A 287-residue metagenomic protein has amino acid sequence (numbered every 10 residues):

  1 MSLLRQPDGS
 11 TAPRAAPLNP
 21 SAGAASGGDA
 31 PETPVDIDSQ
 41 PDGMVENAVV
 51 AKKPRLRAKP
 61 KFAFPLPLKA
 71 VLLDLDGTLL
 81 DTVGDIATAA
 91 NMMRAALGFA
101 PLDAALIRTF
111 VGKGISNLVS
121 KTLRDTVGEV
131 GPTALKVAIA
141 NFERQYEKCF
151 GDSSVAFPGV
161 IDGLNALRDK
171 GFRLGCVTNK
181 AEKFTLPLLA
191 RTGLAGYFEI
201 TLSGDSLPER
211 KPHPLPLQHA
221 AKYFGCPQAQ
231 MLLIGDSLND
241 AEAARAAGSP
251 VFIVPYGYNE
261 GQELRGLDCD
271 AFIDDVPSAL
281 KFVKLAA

Functional and structural regions predicted by a protein language model:
S2-G9, R14-A22, G28-V71, R168 (+2 more regions): Asp-based, Mg2+/Mn2+-dependent phosphohydrolase catalytic module
K59-T109: Active-site neighborhood of HAD-like aspartate-dependent phosphohydrolases
F62, G77, D81, L102-L106 (+10 more regions): Residues at secondary-structure transition points
A87, N91, G112, S116-S120 (+3 more regions): An amphipathic alpha-helix signature
A90, G163-A190: Substrate-recognition element of Asp-dependent hydrolases with the DxDx(T/V) motif
M93-R94, G114-V130, L188, A220-A221: Helix-loop "lid/cap" segments that line or gate small-molecule binding pockets
L97, T122-D162, K170, C226: Metal-dependent phosphoesterase signature
